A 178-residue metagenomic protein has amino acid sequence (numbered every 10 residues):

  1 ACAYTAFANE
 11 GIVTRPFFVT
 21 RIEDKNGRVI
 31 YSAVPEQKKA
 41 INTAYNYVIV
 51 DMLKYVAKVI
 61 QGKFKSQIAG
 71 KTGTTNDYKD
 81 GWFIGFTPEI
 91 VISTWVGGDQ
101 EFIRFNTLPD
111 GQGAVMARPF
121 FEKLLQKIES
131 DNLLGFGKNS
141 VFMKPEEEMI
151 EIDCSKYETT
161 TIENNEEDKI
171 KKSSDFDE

Functional and structural regions predicted by a protein language model:
A1-E166, I170, S174: A penicillin-recognizing enzyme superfamily signal
F176-E178: Short, solvent-exposed mixed-charge patches
